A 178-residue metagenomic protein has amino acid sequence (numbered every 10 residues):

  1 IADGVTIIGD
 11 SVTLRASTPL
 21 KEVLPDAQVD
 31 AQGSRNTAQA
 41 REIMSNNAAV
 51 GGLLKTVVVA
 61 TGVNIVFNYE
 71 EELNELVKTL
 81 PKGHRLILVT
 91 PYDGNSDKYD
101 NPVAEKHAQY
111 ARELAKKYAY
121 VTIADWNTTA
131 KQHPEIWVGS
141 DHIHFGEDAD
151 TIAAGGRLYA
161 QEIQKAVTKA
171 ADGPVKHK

Functional and structural regions predicted by a protein language model:
A2-E75, N95-D97, P102-E105: Conserved SGNH/GDSL esterase-like catalytic core that processes O-acyl groups on lipids and polysaccharides
T6-I8, I87, T122-A124: Hydrophobic/aromatic beta-strand patches that form the interior of the parallel beta-sheet core in alpha/beta enzyme
D26-Q28, R85, Y120-T122: Conserved beta-strand segments of alpha/beta enzyme cores
S45, N74-K78, Q109-K116: Surface-exposed alpha-helical segments enriched in charged/polar residues
G52, P81, K116: Short conserved AdoMet
T79-K106, T128-A130: Active-site segments of SGNH/GDSL-like serine hydrolases that catalyze O-acetyl group transfer/hydrolysis on lipids
Y99-K178: Catalytic His-Asp segment of secreted/periplasmic serine-dependent ester chemistry enzymes
